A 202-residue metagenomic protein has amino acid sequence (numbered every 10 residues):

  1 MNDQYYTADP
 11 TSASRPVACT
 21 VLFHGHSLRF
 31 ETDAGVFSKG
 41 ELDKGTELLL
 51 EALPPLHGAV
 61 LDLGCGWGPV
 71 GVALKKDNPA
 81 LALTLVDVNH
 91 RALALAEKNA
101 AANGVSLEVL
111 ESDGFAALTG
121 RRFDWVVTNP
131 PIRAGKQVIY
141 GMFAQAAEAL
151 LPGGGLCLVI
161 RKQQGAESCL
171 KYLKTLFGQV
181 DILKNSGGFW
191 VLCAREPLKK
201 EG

Functional and structural regions predicted by a protein language model:
M1-H24, A34-K39: N-terminal auxiliary segments of SAM/dcSAM-dependent transferases
K44-T128: Conserved SAM/SAH cofactor-binding pocket of Class I
L74, A146-A147, L173: Class I S-adenosylmethionine-dependent transferase superfamily signal
D87-R91, V138, R161: Short beta->alpha hinge that forms the Motif I/post-I loop of the SAM-binding pocket
Y140-P152: A short glycine-rich, Lys/Arg-flanked "PGG" loop and its adjoining helix->strand segment in the class I
G153-I160: Conserved beta-strand signature within the Rossmann-like core of class I S-adenosyl-L-methionine
R161-L176: Conserved class I S-adenosyl-L-methionine
N185-G202: Core SAM-dependent methyltransferase catalytic element
